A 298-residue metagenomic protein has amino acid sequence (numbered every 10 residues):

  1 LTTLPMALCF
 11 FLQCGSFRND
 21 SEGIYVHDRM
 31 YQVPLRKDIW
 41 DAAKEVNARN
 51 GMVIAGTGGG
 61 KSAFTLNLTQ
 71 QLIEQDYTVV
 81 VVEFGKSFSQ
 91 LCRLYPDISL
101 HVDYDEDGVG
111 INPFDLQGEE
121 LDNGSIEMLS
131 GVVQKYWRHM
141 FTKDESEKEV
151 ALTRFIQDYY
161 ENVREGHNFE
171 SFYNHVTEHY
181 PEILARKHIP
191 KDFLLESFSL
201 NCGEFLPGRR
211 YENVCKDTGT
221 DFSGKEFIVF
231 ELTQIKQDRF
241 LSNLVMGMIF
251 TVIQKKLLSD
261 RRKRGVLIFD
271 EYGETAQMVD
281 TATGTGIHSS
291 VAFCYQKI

Functional and structural regions predicted by a protein language model:
P5-L35, F84-Q296: P-loop NTPase motor domains
Y31-E45: Pre-Walker A adenine-sensing motif
V53: Hydrophobic anchor at the beta1->P-loop junction of P-loop NTPases
T57: The conserved Walker
K61: Conserved lysine of the Walker
F64: Hydrophobic positions on the alpha1 helix immediately C-terminal to the Walker A/P-loop
N67-E74: Walker A/P-loop NTP-binding motif
